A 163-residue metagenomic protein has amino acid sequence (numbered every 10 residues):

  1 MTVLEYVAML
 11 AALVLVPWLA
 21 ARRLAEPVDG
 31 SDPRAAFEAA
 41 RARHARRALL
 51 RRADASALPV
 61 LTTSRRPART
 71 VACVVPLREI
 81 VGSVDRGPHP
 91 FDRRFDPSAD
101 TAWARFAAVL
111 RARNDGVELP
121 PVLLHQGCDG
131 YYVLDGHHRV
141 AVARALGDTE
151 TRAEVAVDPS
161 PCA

Functional and structural regions predicted by a protein language model:
M1-V3: Membrane-helix interface and helix-disruption motif detector
E5-D148: Short, charged/polar connector segments at secondary-structure boundaries
P97-D100, D158-A163: Amphipathic, charge-rich alpha-helical segments that serve as recognition/docking helices
L123-Q126, E154-P159: Short, surface-exposed recognition loops or helix-turn segments adjacent to catalytic cores
G147-E150, V155: Contiguous mid-protein beta-loop-alpha structural module that forms a pocket-lining wall or clamp of enzyme active
